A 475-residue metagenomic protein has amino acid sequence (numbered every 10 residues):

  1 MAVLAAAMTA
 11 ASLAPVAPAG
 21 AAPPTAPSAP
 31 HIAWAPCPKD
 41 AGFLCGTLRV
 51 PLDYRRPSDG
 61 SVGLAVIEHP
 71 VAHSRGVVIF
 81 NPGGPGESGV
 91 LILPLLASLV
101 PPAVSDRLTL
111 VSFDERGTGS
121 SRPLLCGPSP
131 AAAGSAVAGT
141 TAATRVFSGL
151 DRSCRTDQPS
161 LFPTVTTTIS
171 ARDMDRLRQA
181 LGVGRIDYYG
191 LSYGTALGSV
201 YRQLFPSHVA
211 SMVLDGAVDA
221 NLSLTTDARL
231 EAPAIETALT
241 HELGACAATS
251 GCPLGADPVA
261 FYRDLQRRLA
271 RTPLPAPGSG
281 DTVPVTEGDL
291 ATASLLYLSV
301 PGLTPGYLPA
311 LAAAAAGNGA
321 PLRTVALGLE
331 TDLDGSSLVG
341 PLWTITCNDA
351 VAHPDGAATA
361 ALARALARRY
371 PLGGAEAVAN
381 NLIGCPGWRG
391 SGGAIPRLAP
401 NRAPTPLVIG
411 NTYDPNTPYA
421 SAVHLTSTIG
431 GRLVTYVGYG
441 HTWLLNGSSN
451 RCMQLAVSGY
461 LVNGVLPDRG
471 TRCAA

Functional and structural regions predicted by a protein language model:
M1-A22, L48, M174: Secretory targeting and sorting signals
A22-D289, T344-A475: Gly/Pro-rich cap/lid or specificity-loop segments adjacent to the active site
V218-E236, T292, P309-A313, G319-D332: Flexible "cap/lid" loop of the alpha/beta hydrolase fold
H241-E242, D289-S294, G306-A310: A general alpha-helix detector
L274-T292, S299-L303, D332-G340: Structural motif
L298-A313, A352-A357: Short helix-capping/linker segments at secondary-structure and domain boundaries
A320-A350, P354-A357: Long, low-complexity segments enriched in small/aliphatic residues
